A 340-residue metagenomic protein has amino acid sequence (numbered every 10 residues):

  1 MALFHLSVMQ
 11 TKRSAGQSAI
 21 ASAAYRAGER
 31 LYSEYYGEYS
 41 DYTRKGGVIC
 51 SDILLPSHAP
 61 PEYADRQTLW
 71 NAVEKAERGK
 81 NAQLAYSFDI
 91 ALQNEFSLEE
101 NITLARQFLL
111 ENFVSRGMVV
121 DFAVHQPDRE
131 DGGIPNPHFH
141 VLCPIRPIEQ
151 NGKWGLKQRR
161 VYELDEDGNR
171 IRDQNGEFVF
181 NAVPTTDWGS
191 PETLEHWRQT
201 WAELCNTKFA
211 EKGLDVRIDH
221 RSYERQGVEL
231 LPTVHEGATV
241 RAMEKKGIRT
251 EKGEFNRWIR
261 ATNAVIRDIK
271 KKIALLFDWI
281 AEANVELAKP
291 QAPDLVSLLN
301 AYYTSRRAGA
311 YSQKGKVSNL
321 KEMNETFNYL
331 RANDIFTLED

Functional and structural regions predicted by a protein language model:
M1-E339: N-terminal nicking endonuclease/strand-transfer module with a His-rich metal-binding environment and a catalytic Tyr
